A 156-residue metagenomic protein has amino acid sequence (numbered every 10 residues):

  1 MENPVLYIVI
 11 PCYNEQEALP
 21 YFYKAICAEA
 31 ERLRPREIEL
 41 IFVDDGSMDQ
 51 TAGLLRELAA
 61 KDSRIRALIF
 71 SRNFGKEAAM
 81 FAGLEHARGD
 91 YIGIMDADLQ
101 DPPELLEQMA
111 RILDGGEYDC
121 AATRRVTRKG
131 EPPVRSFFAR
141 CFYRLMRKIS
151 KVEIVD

Functional and structural regions predicted by a protein language model:
M1-A28: N-proximal low-complexity "stem/linker" segments adjacent to membrane-targeting elements
E17-Y21, D49-L58: Acidic helix N-cap motif at the loop->helix transition within catalytic regions of sugar-transfer enzymes
A30-R36, A59-R64: Short helix-capping segments at alpha-helix termini
R34-G46, L68-I69: Short beta-strand/loop segment that forms part of the nucleotide-sugar
D44-A52, L99-Q100: A conserved acidic beta->alpha catalytic loop
R64-R72, K76-H86, Y91, P103-D156: Acceptor/aglycone-binding surface of glycosyltransferases and processive sugar-polymer synthases
